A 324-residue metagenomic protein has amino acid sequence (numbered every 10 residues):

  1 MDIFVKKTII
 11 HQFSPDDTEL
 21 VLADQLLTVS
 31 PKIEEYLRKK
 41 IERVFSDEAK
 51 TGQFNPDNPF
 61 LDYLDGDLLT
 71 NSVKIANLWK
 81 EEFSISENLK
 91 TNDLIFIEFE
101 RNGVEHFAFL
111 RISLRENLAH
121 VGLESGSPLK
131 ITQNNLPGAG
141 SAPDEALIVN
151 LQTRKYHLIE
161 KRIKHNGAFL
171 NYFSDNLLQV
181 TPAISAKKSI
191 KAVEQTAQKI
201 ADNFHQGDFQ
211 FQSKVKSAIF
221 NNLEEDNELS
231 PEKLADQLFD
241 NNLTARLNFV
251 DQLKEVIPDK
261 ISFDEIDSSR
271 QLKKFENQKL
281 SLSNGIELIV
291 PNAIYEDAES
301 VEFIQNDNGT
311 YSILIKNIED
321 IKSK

Functional and structural regions predicted by a protein language model:
M1-K274: Long, hydrophobic alpha/beta structural blocks
L238-K324: C-terminal structured domains
